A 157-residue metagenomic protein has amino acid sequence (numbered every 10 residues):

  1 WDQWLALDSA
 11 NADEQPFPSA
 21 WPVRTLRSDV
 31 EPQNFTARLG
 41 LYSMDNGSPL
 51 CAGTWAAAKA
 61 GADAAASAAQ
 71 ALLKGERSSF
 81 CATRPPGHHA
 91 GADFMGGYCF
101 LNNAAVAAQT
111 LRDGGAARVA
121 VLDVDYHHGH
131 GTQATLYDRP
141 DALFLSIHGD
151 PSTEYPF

Functional and structural regions predicted by a protein language model:
W1-F157: HDAC/HDAC-like amidohydrolase catalytic core signature
